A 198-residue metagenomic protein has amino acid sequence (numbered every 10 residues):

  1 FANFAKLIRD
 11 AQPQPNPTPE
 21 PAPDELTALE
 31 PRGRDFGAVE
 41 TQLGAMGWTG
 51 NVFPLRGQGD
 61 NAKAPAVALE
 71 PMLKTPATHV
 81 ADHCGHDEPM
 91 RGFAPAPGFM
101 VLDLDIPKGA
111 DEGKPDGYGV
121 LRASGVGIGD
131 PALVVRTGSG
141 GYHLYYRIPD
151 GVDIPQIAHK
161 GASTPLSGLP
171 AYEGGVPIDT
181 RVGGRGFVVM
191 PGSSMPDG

Functional and structural regions predicted by a protein language model:
F1-G198: Conserved phosphate/metal-binding and DNA-contacting active-site motifs used in DNA phosphodiester-bond processing
